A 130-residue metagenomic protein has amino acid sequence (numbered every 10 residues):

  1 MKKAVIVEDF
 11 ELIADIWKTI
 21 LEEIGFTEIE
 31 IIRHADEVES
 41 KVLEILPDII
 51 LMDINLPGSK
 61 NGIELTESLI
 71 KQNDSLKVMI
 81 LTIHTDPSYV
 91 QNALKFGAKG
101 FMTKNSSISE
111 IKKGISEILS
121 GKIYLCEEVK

Functional and structural regions predicted by a protein language model:
D9, L81-T85, K104-N105: Conserved active-site segment of CheY-like receiver
F10-A14, Y89, L125: Short acidic/polar segment at the start of the alpha1 helix of CheY-like receiver
F10-A35: Two-component/phosphorelay signaling modules centered on CheY-like receiver
H34, K60-E64: Acidic catalytic/metal-coordinating carboxylates
D53-N55, T82: Active-site residues of response regulator receiver
I63-S75: Short amphipathic alpha-helix used as the core "switch/output" element in two-component signaling
Q91-L94, N105-K130: Short, flexible helix-to-coil linker/hinge segments that flank and couple to helix-turn-helix
